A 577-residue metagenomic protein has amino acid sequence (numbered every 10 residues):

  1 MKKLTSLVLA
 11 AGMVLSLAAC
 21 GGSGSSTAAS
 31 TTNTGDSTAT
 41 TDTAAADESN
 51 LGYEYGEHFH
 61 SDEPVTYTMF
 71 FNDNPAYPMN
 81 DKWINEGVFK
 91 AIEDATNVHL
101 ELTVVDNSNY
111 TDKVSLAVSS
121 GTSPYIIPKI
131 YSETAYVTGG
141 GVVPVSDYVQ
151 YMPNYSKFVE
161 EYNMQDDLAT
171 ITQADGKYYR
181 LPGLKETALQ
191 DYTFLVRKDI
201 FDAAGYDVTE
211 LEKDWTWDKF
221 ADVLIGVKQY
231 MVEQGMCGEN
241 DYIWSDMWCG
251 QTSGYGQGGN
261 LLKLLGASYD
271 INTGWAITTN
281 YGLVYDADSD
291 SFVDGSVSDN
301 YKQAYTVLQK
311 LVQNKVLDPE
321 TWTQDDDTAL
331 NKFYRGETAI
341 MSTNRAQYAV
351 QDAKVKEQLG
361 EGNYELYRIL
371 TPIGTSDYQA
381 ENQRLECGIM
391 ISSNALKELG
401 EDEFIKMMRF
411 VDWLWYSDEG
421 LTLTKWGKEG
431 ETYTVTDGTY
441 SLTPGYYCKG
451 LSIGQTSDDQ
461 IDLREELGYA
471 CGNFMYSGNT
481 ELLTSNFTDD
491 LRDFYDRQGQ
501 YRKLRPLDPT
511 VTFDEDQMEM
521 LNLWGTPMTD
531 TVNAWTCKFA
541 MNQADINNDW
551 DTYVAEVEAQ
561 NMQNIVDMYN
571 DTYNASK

Functional and structural regions predicted by a protein language model:
M1-A10: Positively charged n-region of N-terminal signal peptides that target proteins for export
L9, S16-K577: Extracytoplasmic/secretory soluble proteins
